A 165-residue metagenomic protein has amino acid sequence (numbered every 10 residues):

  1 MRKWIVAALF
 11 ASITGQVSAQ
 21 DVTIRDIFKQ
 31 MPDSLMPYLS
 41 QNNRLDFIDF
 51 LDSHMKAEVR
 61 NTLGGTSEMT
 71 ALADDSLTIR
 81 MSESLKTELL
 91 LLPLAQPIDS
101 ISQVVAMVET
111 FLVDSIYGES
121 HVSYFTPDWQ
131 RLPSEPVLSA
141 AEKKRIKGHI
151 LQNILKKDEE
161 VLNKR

Functional and structural regions predicted by a protein language model:
W4-I13: Sec-dependent N-terminal signal peptides
G15-A19: Sec/Tat signal peptide C-region and signal peptidase I cleavage site
Q20-Q96: Terminal domain-start segments
K86-E88, D99-V108: Short linear interaction motifs
L90-S100, E160-R165: Structural signature of eukaryotic scaffold interfaces centered on beta-propeller domains
V104-L138: Mid-length scaffold segments of soluble, non-membrane domains
E135-R165: Short aromatic loop motif centered on NTY/YTY
